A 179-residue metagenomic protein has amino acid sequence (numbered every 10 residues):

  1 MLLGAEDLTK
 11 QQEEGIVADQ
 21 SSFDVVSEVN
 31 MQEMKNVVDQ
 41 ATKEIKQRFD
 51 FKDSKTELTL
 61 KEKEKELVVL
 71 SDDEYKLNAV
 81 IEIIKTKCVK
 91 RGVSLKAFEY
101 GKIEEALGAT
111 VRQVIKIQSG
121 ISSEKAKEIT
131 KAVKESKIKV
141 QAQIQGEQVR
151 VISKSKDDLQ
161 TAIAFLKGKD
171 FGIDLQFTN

Functional and structural regions predicted by a protein language model:
M1-I16: Short, Lys/Arg-enriched N-terminal segments with co-localized hydrophobic residues within the first ~10-30 amino acids
D19-Q32, N36-V114, Q118-I129, E135-K137 (+3 more regions): N-terminal intrinsically disordered, cationic/polar leader segments that include organellar targeting peptides
